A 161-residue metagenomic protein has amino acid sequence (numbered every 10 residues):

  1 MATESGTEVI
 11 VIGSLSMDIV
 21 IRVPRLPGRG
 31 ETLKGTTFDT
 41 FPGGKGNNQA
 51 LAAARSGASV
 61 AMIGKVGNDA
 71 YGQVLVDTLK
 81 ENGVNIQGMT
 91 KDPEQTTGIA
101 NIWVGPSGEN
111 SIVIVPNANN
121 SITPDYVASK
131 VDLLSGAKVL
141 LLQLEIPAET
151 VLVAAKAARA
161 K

Functional and structural regions predicted by a protein language model:
M1-K65, A70-V84: Glycine-rich phosphate/adenosyl-contacting loop at the front of the ribokinase-like
A2-L15, K65, V76-K91, I102-K161: Ribokinase/PfkB-type carbohydrate-kinase core domain
P93-Q95: Short, glycine-/polar-rich solvent-exposed loops and beta-turns at beta-strand/coil boundaries
G98-A100: Glycine-rich phosphate-binding loop of ATP-grasp-fold ATP-dependent ligases
